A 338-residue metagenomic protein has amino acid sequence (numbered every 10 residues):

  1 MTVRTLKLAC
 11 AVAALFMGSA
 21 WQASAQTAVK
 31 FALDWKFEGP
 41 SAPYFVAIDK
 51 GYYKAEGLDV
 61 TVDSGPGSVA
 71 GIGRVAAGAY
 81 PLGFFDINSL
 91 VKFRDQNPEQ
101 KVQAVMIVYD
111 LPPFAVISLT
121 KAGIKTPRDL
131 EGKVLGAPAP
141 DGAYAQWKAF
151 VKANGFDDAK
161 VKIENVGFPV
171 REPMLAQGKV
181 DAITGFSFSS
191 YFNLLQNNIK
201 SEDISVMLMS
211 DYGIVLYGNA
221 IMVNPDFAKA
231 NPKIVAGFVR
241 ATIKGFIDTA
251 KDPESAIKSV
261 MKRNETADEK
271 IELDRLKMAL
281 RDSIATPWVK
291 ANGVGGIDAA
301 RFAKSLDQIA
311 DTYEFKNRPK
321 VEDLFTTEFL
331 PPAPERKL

Functional and structural regions predicted by a protein language model:
M1-C10, W21: Bacterial N-terminal signal peptides that target proteins for export
C10-F16: Hydrophobic helical h-region of N-terminal Sec-dependent signal peptides in bacterial secretory/periplasmic proteins
S19-A25: Sec/Tat signal peptide C-region and signal peptidase I cleavage site
T27-Q177, D181-F188, M207-M209, I214-V215: Short, glycine-/small- and polar/acidic-enriched structural segments that line small-molecule recognition paths
V108-S118, S201-F227, V239, M278-I284 (+2 more regions): Periplasmic-binding protein-like
D158-K162, S201-S205, T266-M278, F315-D323: Short, surface-exposed acidic
K229-T312: Secondary-structure end/capping motifs
A300-L338: Conserved C-terminal helix/tail region of periplasmic/extracytoplasmic solute-binding proteins
